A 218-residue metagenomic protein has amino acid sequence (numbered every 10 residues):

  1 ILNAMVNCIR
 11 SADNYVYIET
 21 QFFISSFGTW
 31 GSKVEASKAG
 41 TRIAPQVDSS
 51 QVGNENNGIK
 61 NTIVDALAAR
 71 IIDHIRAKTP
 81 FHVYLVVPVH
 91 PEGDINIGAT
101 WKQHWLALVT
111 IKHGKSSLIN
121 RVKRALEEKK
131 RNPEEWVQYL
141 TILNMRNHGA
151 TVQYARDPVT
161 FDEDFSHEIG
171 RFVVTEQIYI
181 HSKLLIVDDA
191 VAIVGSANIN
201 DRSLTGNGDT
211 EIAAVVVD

Functional and structural regions predicted by a protein language model:
I1-N14: Active-site cores of enzymes that catalyze phosphoryl transfer or operate on phosphate-rich substrates
Y15, F22, S26-D218: PLD/PLD-like phosphodiesterase catalytic module centered on the HKD motif
